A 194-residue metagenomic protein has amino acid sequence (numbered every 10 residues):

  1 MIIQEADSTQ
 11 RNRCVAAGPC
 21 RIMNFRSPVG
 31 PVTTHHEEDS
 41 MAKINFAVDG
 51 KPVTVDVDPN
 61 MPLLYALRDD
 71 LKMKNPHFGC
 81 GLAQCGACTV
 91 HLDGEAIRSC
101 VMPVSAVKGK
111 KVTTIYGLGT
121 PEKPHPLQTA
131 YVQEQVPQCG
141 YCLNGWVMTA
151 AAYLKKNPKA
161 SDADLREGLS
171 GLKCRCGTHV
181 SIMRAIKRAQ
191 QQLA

Functional and structural regions predicted by a protein language model:
I3-Q4, M23-R26, N45: Residues marking helix boundaries in flexible regions
Q4, Q10, H35-H36: Low-complexity, intrinsically disordered or signal/transmembrane-proximal segments
A6, P31-V32, R175: A composition/secondary-structure signal for short, hydrophobic, low-basic-content segments with alpha-helix propensity
S8-T9, I22: Short linear/disordered segments characteristic of secreted peptide precursors and small low-complexity proteins
C20-S40: Short, Lys/Arg-enriched N-terminal segments with co-localized hydrophobic residues within the first ~10-30 amino acids
H35-A194: Signature of N-terminal electron-transfer/Fe-S-associated modules in redox systems
